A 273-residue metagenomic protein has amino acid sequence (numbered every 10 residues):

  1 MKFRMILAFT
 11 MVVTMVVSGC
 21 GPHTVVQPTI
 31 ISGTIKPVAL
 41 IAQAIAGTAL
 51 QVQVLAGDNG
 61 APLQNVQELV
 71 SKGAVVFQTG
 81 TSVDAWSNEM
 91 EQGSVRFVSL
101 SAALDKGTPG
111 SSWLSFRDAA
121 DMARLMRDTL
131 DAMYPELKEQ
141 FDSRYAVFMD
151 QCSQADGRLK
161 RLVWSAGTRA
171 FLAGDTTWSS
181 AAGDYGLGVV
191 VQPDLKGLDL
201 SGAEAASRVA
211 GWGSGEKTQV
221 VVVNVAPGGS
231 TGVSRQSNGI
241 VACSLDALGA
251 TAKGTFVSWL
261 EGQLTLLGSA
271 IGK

Functional and structural regions predicted by a protein language model:
M1-L7: Bacterial N-terminal signal peptides that target proteins for export
A8-M11, S32: Generic hydrophobic-segment detector
V12, V16-V17: Bacterial Sec-type N-terminal signal peptides, specifically the leucine/valine-rich hydrophobic h-region
G19-K273: Extracytoplasmic metal-acquisition and chelation regions
